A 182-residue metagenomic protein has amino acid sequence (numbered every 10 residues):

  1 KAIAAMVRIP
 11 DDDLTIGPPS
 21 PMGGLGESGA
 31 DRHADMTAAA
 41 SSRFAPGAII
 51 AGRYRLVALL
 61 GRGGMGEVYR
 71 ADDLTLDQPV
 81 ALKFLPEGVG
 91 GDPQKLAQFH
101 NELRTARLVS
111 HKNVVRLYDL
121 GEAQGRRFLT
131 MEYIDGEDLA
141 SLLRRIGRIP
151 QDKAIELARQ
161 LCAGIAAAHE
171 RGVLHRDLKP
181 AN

Functional and structural regions predicted by a protein language model:
K1-R43, Q151-D152: Low-complexity, Pro/Ser/Thr/Gly/Ala-rich intrinsically disordered linkers and tails that serve as
H33-N182: Conserved ATP-binding/catalytic core of the eukaryotic-like protein kinase fold, especially serine/threonine kinases
